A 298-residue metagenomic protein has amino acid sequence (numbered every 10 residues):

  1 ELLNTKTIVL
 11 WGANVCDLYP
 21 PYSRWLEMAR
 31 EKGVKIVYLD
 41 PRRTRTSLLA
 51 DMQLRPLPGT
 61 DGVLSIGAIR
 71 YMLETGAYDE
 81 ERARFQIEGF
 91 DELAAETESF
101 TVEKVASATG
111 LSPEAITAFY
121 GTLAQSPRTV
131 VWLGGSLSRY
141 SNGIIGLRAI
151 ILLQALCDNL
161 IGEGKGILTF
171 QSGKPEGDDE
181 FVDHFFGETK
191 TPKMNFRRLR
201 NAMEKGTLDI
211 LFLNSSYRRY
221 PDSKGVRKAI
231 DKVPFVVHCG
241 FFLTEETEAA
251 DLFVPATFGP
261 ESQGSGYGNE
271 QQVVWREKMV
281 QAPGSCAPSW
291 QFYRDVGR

Functional and structural regions predicted by a protein language model:
E1-P175, D179-R298: Cofactor-pocket helix-loop regions in the catalytic cores of large enzyme subunits
